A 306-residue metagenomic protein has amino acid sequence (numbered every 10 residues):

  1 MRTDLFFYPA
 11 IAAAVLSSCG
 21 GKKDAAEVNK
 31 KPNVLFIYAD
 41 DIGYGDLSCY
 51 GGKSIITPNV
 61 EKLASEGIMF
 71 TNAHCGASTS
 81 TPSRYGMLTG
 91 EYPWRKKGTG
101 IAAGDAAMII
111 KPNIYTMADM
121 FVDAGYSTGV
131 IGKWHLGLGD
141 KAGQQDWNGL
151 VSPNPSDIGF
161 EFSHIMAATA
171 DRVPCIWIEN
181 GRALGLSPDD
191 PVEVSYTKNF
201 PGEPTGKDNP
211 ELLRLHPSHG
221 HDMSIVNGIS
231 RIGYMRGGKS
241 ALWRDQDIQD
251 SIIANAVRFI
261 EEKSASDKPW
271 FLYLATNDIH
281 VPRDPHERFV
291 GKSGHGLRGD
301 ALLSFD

Functional and structural regions predicted by a protein language model:
R2, F6-P9, V15-D306: Formylglycine-dependent sulfatase
